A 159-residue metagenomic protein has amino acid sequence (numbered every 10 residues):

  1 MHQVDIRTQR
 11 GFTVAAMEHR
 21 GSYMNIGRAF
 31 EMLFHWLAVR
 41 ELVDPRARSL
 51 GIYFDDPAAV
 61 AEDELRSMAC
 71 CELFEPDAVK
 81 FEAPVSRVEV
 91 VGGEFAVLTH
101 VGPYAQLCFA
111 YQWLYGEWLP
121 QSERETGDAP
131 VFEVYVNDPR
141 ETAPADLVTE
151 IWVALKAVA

Functional and structural regions predicted by a protein language model:
M1-A159: A solvent-exposed interaction/effector surface
